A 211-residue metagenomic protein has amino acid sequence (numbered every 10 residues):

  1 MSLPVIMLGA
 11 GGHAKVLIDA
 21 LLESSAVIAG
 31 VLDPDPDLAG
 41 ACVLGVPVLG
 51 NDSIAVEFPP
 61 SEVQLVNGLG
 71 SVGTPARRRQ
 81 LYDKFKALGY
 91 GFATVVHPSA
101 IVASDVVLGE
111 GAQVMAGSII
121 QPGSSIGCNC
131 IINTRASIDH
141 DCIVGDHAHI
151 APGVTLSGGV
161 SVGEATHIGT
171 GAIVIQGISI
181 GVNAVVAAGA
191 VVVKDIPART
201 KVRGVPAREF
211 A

Functional and structural regions predicted by a protein language model:
S2-N67: A solvent-exposed beta-alpha-beta segment
A14, D37-L38, I101, E209-A211: Flexible, glycine-rich phosphate/dinucleotide-binding loops and adjacent beta-alpha linkers at cofactor/substrate
K15-D19, A76, K194: Alpha-helical elements of the RecA-like P-loop NTPase motor core of helicases
A20-E23, L44-P47, R79-Y82, L108-G109 (+1 more regions): Short, glycine/charged-enriched secondary-structure capping and boundary segments
S24-S25, K86-Y90, K194: Short helix-capping segments at alpha-helix termini
A39-H97, I101: Phosphate-bearing ligand-interacting subdomains that bind or position ATP/ADP/UDP/GDP/NAD(P) or nucleotide-linked
T94-F210: Structural signal for interior beta-strand "rungs" in well-ordered beta-sheet cores of soluble enzyme domains
